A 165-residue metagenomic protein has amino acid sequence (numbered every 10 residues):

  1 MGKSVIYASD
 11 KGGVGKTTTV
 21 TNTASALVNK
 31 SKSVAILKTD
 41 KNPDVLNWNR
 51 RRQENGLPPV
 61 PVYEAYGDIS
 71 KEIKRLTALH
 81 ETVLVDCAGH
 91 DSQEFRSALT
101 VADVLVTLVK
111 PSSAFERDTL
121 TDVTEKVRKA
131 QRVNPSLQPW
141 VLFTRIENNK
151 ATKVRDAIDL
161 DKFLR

Functional and structural regions predicted by a protein language model:
S4-V14, N22-Q93: P-loop/Walker-type NTP enzyme "switch/lid" segment
T18: Conserved Walker
A35, T82, A88-R165: Conserved catalytic-core segment of NTP-binding enzymes
